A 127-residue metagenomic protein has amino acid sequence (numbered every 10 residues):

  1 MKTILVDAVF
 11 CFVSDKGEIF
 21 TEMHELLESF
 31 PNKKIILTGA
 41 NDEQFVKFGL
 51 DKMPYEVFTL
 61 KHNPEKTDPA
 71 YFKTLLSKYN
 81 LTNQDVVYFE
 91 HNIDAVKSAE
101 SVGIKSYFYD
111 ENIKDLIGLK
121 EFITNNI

Functional and structural regions predicted by a protein language model:
M1-L5, D85, N125-N126: Non-catalytic pre-domain segments flanking phosphatase-related domains
I4-E18, M23-G49, T59-K61: Substrate-recognition element of Asp-dependent hydrolases with the DxDx(T/V) motif
F12, Y71, A95: Conserved short alpha-helix immediately C-terminal to the canonical SAM/SAH-binding motif I of Rossmann-like
F30, D51-M53, V102-I104: Short, structured coil segments at secondary-structure junctions
N32-I35, N83-V87: Short active-site oxyanion
D42-Q84: Substrate-recognition "cap/lid" segment bordering the active-site pocket of phosphatases
K73-K78, I117-I127: Short amphipathic alpha-helix with an adjacent loop that forms part of the alpha/beta core around
V87-K120: Acidic, Mg2+-coordinating phosphoryl-transfer loop and its flanking beta/alpha structural elements, shared across
